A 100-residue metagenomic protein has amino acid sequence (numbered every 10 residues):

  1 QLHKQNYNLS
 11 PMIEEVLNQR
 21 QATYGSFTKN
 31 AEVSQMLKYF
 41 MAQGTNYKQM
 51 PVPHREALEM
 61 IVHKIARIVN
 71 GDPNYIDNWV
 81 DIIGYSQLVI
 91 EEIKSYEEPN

Functional and structural regions predicted by a protein language model:
Q1-N100: Intrinsically disordered, low-complexity regulatory regions that flank transcription factor DNA-binding cores
